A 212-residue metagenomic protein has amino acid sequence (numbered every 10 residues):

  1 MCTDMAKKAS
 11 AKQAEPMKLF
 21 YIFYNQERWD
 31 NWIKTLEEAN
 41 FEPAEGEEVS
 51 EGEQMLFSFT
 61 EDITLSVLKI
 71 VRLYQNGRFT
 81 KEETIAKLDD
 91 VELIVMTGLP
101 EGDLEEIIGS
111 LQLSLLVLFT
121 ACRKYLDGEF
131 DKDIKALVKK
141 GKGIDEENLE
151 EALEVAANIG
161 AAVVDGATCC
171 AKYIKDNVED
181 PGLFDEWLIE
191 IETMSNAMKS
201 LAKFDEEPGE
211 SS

Functional and structural regions predicted by a protein language model:
C2-Q75: Leu/Val/Ala/Ile-rich N-terminal alpha-helices, chiefly Sec-type signal peptides and the beginnings
Q13-N25, D30, L36, G109 (+2 more regions): Extended alpha-helical scaffolding modules
Q13-P16, W29, S66-V67, K81 (+5 more regions): Short amphipathic alpha-helical segments that mediate assembly, nucleic-acid/protein binding, or membrane association
I33, T64, L68-V71, I85 (+7 more regions): Residue-level detector of alpha-helical secondary structure
E48-D131: Long amphipathic alpha-helical segments with strong coiled-coil/leucine-zipper propensity
L116, I134-I174: Amphipathic protein-protein interaction modules
D127-G143, E207-E210: Short alpha-helical "patches" and their helix-cap loops
V155-S212: Alpha-helical oligomerization segments
